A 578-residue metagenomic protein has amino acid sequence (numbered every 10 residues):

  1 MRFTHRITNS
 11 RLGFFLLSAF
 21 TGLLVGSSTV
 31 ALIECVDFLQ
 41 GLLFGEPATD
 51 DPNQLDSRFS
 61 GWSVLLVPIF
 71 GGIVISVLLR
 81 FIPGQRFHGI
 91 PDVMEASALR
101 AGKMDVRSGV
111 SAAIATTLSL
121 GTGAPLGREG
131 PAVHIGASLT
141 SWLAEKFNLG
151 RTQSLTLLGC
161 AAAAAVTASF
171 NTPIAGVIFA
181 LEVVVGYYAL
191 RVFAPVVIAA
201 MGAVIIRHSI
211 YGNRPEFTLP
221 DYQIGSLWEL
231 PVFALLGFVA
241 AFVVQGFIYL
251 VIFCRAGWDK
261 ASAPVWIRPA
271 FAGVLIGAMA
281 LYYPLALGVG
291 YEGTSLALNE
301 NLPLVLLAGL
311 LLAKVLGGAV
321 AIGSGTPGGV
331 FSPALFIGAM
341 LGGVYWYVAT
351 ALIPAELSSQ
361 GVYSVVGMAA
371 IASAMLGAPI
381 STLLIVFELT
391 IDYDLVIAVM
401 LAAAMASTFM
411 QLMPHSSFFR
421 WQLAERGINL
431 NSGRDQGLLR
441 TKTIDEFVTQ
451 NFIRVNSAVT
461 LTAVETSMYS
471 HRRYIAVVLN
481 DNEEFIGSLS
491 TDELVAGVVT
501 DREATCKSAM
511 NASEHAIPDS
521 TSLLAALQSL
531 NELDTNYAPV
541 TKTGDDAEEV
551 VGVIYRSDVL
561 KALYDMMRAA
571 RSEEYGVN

Functional and structural regions predicted by a protein language model:
M1-T441, D445, Q450-N451, V455-S467 (+3 more regions): Alpha-helical transmembrane segments and immediately membrane-proximal extracytoplasmic
I178, L384, I486-D492, V551-V559: Short hydrophobic beta-strand motif reused across regulatory alpha/beta modules
N451-V455, S508, S513-A516: Structural signal for short hydrophobic segments within the conserved structured cores of catalytic domains across
V455-R472, L479, V498, A516-T543 (+2 more regions): The conserved cystathionine-beta-synthase
E484, D546-E549: Residue-level signal for well-ordered, solvent-exposed loop/turn and beta-edge residues enriched in charged/polar side
S488-T491, E503-C506, L523: Nucleotide-binding motor/catalytic cores of P-loop/tubulin-like NTPases across gene-expression machines
